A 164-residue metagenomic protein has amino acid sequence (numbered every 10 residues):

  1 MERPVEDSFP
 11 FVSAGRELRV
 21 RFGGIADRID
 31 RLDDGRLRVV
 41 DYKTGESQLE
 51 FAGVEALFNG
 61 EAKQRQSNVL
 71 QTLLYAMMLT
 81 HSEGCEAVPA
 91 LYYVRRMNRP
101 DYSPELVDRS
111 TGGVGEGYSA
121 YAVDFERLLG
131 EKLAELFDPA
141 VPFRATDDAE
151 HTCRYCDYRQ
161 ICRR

Functional and structural regions predicted by a protein language model:
M1-R164: RecB-family 4Fe-4S metal-dependent nuclease core
